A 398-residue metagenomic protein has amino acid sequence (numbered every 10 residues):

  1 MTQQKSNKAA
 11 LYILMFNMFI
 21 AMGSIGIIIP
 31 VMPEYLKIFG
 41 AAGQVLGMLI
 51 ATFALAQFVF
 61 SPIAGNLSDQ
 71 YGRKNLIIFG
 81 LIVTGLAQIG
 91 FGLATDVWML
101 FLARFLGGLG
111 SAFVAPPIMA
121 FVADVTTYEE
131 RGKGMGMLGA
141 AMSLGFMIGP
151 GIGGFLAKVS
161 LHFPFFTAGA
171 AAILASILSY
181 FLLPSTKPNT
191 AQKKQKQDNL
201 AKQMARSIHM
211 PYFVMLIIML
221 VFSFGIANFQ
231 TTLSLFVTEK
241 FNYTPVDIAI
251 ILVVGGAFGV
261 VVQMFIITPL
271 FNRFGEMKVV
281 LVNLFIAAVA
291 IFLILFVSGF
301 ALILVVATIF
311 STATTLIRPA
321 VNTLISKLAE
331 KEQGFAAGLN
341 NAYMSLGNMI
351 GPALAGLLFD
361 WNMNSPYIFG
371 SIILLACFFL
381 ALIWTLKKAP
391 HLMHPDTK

Functional and structural regions predicted by a protein language model:
M1-N7, P184-L216: Juxtamembrane intracellular "pre-TM" segments in multi-pass secondary transporters
P30-G43, T232-D247: Short amphipathic helix-loop junctions that connect adjacent transmembrane helices in Major Facilitator Superfamily/SLC
A54-P62, F146-M147, G256, V260-M264 (+1 more regions): Residue-level signature of mid-helix packing/kink "hotspots" within the transmembrane helices of 12-pass Major
V59-T95: Conserved MFS/SLC helix-loop-helix module at the cytosolic interface between two early adjacent transmembrane helices
S61-G72, V262-G275, F359: Helix-to-loop junctions at the C-terminal end of transmembrane segments in multipass secondary transporters
A103-L144: Cytoplasmic helix-loop-helix junction between adjacent transmembrane helices in 12-TM secondary transporters
M137-F181: Helix-loop-helix hairpin linking two adjacent transmembrane segments in secondary transporters
M277-V321: C-terminal transmembrane helical hairpin of 12-TM major facilitator-type secondary transporters
